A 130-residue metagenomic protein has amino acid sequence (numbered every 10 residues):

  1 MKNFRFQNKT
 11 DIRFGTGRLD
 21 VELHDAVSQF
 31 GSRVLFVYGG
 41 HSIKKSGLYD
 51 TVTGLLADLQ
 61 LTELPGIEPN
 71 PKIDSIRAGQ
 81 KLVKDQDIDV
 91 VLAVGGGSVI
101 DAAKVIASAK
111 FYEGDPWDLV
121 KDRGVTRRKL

Functional and structural regions predicted by a protein language model:
M1-V90: ATP/NTP phosphate-donor binding region
D74-L130: Glycine/threonine-rich beta-strand-loop-alpha-helix active-site module that forms ligand/phosphate-binding
